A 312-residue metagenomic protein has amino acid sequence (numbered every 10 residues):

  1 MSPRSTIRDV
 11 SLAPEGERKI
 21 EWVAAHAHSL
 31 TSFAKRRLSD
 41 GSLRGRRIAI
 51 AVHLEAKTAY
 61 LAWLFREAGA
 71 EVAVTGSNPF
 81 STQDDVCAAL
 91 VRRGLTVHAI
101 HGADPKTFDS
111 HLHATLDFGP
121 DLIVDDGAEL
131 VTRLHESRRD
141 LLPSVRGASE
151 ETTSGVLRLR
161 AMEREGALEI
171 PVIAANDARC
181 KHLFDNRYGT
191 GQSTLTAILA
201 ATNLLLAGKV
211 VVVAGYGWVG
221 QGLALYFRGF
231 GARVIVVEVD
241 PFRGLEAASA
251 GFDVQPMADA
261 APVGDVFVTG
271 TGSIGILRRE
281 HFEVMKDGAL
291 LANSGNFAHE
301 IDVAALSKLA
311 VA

Functional and structural regions predicted by a protein language model:
S2-L43, V74-T82, C87-K209: Glycine/serine-rich phosphate-binding loop and adjoining beta1-alpha1 elements at the start of nucleotide-handling
I50-T58, N78-T82, A128-L130, W218-V219: Gly/Ser/Thr-rich loops at beta-strand to alpha-helix junctions that form or flank small-molecule/cofactor-binding
V52-G69, D185, G189-V263, T269-I274: Glycine-rich phosphate/diphosphate-binding loop of Rossmann-like nucleotide-binding domains
L61, D85-A88, H111, T132-R139 (+6 more regions): Short acidic, glycine/serine/threonine-rich loops at helix termini
A70-T82, I235-E238, S294: Short internal beta-strands
G76, L122-D126, R139-S154, F282-A312: ADP-ribose/adenylate-binding Rossmann-like module
D117-A128, F252-I301: Rossmann-like NAD(P)-binding element
